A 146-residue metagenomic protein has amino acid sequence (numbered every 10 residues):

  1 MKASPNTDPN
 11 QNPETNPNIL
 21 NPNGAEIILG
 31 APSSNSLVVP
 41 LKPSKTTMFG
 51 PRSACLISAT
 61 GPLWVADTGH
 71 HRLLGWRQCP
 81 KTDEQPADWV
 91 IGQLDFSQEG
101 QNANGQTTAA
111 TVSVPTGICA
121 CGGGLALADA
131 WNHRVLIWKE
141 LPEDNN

Functional and structural regions predicted by a protein language model:
M1-L29, W131: Juxtadomain low-complexity/linker regions and immediately adjacent membrane-anchoring helices
N16-K45, Q85-A109, N146: Surface-exposed loop and turn segments in beta-propeller and other repeat-based domains that flank or scaffold
N18, W76-Q85, W138-N146: Short loop/turn segments immediately following beta-strands, especially the blade-tip and inter-blade linker loops
L37-S58, A103-G124: Signature of short aromatic-glycine-proline-rich micro-motifs recurring in repeat-based ectodomains
M48, H70-L74, E84, N132-L136: A detector of repeated loop/turn-to-beta-strand junctions in beta-rich toroidal repeat architectures
P62-V65, G124-L127: Conserved beta-propeller blade signature
T68-G69, Q78, A130-W131, E140: Short loop/turn segments immediately following the C-termini of beta-strands
